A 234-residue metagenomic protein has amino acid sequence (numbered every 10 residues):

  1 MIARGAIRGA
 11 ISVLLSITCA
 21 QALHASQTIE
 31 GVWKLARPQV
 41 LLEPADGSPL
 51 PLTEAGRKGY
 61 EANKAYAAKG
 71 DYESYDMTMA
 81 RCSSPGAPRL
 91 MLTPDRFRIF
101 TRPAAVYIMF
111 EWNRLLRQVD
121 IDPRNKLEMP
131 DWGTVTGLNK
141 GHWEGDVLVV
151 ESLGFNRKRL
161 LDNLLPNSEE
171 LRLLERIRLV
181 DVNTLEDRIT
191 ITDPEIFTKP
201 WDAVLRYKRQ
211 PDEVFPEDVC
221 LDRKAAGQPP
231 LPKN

Functional and structural regions predicted by a protein language model:
M1-I7: N-terminal secretory signal peptides that target proteins for export/translocation
R8-Q21: Bacterial N-terminal signal peptides
Q21-N234: Hydrophobic small-molecule pocket/channel-lining residues, especially in calycin-type beta-barrels
